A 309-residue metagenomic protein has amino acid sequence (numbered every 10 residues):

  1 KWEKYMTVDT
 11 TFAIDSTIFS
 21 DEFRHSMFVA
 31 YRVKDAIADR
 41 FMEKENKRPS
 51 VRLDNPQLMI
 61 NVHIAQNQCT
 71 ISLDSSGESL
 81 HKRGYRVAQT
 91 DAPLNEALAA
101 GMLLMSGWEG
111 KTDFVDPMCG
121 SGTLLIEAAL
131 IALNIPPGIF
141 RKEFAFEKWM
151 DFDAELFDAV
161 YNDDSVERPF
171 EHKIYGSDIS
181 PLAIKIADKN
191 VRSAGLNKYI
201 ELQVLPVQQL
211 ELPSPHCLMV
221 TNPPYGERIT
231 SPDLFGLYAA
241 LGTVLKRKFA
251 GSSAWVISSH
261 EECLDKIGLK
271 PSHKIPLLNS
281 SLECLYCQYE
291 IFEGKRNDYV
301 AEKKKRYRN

Functional and structural regions predicted by a protein language model:
K1-P56, R308-N309: Non-catalytic nucleic-acid substrate-recognition regions in nucleic-acid-modifying enzymes
I14, V62, A187, N222 (+1 more regions): Residue-level signal for inorganic ion chemistry
F19-E22, E78-S79, P224-R228: A short, flexible beta-alpha/helix-coil linker loop
S50-D54, N61-V62, V256: Short beta-strand
I60-L73, C287, R296: C-terminal edge-of-domain segments
I71-M105: SAM-dependent Rossmann-like transferase core, predominantly class I methyltransferases with a strong bias toward
L94-L212, E227, P232-F235: Conserved S-adenosyl-L-methionine
L205-R308: C-terminal catalytic and target-recognition region of SAM-dependent MTase-like enzymes, primarily methyltransferases
